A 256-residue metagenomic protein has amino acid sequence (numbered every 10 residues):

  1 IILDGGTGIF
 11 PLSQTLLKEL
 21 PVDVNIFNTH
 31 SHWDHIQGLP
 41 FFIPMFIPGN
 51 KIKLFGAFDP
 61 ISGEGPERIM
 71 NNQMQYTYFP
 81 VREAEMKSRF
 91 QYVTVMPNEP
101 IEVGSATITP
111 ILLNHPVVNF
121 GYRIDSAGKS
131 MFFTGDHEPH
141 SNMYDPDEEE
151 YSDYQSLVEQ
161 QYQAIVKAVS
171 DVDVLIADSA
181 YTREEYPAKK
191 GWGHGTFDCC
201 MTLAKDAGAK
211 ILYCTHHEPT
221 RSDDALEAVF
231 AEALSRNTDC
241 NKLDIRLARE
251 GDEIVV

Functional and structural regions predicted by a protein language model:
I1-D145, D223-V256: Binuclear metal-dependent hydrolase catalytic cores
L3, F27, S156-E159, G191 (+1 more regions): Short N-terminal micro-motifs specific to bacterial/archaeal maturation and metal-cluster initiation sites
I9, T182-R183, T220: Glycine-rich nucleotide phosphate-binding loop and flanking beta-alpha elements of Rossmann-like dinucleotide-binding
V93-T215, L226-V229: Metal-dependent phosphodiesterase/nuclease catalytic metal-binding core
